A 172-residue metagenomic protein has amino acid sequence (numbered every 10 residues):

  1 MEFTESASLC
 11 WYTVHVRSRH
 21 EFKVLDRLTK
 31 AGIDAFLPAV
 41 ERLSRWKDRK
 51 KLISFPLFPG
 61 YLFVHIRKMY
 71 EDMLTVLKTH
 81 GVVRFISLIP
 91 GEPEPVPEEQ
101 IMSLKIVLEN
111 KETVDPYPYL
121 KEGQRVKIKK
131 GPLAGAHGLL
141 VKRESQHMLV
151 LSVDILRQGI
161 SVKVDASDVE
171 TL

Functional and structural regions predicted by a protein language model:
M1-K127, S145, V150-L151, I155-L172: Acidic-enriched and Gly/Ser
G131-A134: Short, charged beta-turn/beta-strand-edge "cap" motif at the junction between a beta-strand and an adjacent loop
A136-V141: Short beta-strand-centered aromatic/proline hotspots
